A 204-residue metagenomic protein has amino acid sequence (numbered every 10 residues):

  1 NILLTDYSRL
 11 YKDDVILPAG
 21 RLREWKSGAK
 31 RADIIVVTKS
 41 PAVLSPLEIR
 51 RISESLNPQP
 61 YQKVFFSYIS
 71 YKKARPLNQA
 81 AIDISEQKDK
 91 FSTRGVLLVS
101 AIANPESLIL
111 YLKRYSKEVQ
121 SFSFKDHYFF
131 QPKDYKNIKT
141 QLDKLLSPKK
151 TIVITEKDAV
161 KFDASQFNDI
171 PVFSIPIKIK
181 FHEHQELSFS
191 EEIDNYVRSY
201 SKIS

Functional and structural regions predicted by a protein language model:
N1-D6, I69-A81: Extended acidic/charged loop-beta regions that coordinate divalent cations and stabilize anionic phosphate/carboxylate
N1-P60, F66: Phosphate/Mg2+-binding loops and adjacent switch elements in nucleotide/diphosphate-handling enzyme cores
K26-R31, N57-P60, K88-S92, D143-P148 (+1 more regions): Short, conserved loop/helix-junction motifs that constitute active-site signature segments in enzyme catalytic cores
I34-L47, S67-K73, V99-N104, K125-Y128 (+2 more regions): G-domain G4 guanine-recognition motif of GTPases
K39-N57, S107-I109, K113-Y115, Y128-L145 (+1 more regions): GTPase G-domain guanine-specificity segment
K72, K125-F129, D169-Y200: Short, flexible loop segments at boundaries between secondary-structure elements
Q79, K88-Y135, N195-S199: Redox- and metal-dependent alpha/beta enzyme cores, enriched for Fe-S-associated oxidoreductases and cofactor-handling
